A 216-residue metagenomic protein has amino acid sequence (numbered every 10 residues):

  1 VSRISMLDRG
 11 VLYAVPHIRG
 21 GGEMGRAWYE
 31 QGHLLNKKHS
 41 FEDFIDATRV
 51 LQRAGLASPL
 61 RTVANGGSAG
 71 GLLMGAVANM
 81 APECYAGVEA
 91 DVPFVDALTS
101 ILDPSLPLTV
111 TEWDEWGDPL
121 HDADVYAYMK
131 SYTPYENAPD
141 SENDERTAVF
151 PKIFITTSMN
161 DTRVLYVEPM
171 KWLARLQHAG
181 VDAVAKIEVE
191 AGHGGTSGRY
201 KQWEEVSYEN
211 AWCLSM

Functional and structural regions predicted by a protein language model:
V1-R9, Y13: N-terminal cap/lid subdomain of alpha/beta-hydrolase-fold enzymes
S2, V15-M216: Active-site-proximal cap/loop segments of hydrolase catalytic domains
